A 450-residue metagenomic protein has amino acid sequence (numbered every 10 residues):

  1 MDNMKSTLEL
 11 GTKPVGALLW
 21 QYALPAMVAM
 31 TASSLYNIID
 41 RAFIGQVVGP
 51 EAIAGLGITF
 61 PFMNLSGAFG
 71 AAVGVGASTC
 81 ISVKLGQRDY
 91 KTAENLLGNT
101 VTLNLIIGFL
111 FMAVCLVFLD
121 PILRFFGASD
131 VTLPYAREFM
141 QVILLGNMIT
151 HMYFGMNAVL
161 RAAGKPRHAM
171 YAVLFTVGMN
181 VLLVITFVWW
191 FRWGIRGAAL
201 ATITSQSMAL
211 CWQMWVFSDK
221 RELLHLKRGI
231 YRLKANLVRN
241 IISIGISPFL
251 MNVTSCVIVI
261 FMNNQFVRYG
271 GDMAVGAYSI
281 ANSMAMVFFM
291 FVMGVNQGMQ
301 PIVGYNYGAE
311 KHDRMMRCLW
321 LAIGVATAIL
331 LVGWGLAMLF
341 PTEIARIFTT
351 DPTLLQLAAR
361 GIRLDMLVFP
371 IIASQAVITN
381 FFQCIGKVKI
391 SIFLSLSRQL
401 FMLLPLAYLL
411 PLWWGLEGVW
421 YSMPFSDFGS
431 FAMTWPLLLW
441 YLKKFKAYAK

Functional and structural regions predicted by a protein language model:
M1-A23, I81-M148, M179-L182, T186-G245 (+2 more regions): Short alpha-helical transmembrane segments in multi-pass integral membrane proteins
L10-V47, P61-G76, C80, L105-M112 (+5 more regions): N-terminal transmembrane alpha-helices
Q21-D40, V142, T176, S205-A209 (+4 more regions): Transmembrane helical elements of multi-pass membrane transporters/channels
L35-A54, L123-D130, T186-W193, V253-S283 (+4 more regions): Helix-terminus/linker motif at the lipid-water interface of multi-pass membrane proteins
I38-R41, A113, P121, G155-V159 (+9 more regions): Alpha-helical transmembrane segments of multipass membrane proteins
R41, P50-I53, Y90, L119 (+6 more regions): Membrane-helix interface/capping residues of multi-pass secondary transporters
I53-A113, T150-A169, A277-P341, I372-G386 (+1 more regions): Small-residue-rich hydrophobic transmembrane alpha-helices
G74, I143-R161, A169-N180, A198-Q213 (+4 more regions): Short runs within selected transmembrane alpha-helices of multi-pass transporters and secretion channels
